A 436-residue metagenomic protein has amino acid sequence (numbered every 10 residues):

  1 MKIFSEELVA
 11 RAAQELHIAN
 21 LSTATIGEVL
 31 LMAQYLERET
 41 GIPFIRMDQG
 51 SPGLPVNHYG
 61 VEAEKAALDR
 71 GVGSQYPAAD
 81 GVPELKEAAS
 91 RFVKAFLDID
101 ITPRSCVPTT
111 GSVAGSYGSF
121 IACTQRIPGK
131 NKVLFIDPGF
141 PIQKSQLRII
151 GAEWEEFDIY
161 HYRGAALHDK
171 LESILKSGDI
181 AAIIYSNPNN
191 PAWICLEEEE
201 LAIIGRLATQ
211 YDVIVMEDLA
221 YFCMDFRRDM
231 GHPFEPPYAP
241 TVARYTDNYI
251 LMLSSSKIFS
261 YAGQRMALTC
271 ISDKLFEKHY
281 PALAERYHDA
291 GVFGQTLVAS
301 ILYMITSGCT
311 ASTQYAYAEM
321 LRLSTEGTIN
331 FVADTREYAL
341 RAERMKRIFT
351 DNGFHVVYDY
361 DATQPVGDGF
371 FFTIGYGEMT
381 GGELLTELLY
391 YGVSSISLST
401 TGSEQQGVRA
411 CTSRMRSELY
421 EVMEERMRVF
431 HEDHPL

Functional and structural regions predicted by a protein language model:
K2, R91, A95, I99-I101 (+3 more regions): PLP-dependent enzyme catalytic core of the Aspartate aminotransferase-like
K2-V9, E15-A114, A165, L321-T328 (+1 more regions): N-terminal small-domain helix-loop-helix segment of the aminotransferase-like
L8, Y245-T335: Conserved core segment of the aminotransferase class I/II
V29, M47, E64, A89 (+12 more regions): Generic structural signal for small/hydrophobic residues in well-ordered secondary structure, especially within
L36-R38, D98-D100, A239-Y245, G291-G294 (+1 more regions): Short, conserved catalytic or adaptor-binding loops enriched in Gly and charged residues
G50-L54, V82, V113, F140-P141 (+11 more regions): Short, solvent-exposed loop/turn segments at secondary-structure junctions
D69-Y211, M216, F222-Y245, I250: Conserved core of the PLP fold type I
T310-Q314, A318, F331-K346, T350 (+1 more regions): Conserved glycine-rich beta-strand-loop-beta hairpin in the small C-terminal domain of fold type I
